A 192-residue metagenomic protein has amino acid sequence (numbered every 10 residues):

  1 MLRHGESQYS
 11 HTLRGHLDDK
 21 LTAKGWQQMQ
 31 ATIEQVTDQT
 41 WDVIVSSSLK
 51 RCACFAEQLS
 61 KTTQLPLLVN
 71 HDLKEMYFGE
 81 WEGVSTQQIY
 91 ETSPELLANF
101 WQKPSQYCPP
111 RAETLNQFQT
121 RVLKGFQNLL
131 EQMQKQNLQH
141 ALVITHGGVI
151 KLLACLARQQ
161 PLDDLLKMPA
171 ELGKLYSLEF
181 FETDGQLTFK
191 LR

Functional and structural regions predicted by a protein language model:
M1-R3, Q136-T145: Beta-strand elements within well-structured catalytic alpha/beta cores of enzymes that handle phosphate/sulfate esters
L2-L65, V69: Active-site-proximal alpha-helix that buttresses catalytic centers in soluble enzyme cores
Q8, R51-A53, E75-M76, Q139 (+1 more regions): Short, active-site-adjacent cap segments at secondary-structure transitions
K20, K61-L123: Phosphate-handling substructures
Q30-E34, Q119, L123-Q134: Generic structural signal for well-ordered alpha-helical scaffold segments
S46-S47, T120, I144-T145: Short beta-strand scaffold positions
Q58, L152-L156: Active-site signature of alpha/beta-hydrolase-fold catalytic machinery across serine- and Asp/Cys-nucleophile hydrolases
F78-Q88, E131-Q139, C155-R192: Acidic, low-complexity terminal tails and accessory targeting/binding regions of phosphate-metabolizing enzymes
